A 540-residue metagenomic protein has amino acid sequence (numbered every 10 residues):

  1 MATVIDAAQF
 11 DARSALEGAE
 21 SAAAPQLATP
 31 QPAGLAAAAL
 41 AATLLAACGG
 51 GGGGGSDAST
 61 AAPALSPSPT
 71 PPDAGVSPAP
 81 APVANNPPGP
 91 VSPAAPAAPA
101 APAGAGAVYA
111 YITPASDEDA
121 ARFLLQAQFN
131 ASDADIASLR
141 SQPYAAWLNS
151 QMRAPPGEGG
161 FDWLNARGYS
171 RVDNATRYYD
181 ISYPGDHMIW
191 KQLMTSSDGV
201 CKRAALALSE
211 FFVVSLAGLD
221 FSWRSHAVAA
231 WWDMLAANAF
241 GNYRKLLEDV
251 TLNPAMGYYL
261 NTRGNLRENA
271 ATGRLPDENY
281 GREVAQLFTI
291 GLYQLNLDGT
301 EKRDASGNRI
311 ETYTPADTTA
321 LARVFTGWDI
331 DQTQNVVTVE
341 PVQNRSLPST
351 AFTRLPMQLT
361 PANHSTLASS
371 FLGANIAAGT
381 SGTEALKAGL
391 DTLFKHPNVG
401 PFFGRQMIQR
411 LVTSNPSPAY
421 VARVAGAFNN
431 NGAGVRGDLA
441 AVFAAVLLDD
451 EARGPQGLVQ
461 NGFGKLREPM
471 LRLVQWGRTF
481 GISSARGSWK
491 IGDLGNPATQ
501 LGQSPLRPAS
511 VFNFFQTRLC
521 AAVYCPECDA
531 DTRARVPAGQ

Functional and structural regions predicted by a protein language model:
L44-A47: C-terminal motif of bacterial Sec signal peptides marking the signal peptidase cleavage site
G49-G54: Bacterial signal peptide processing site
S56-G104: Ser/Thr-rich, Pro/Gly/Ala-heavy low-complexity intrinsically disordered linkers and tails of secreted extracellular
A121-Q128, F212, H396-G400, G404-A433 (+1 more regions): Flexible, low-complexity segments enriched for small/polar residues
A127, A131-N238, R263, Q343: N-terminal accessory alpha/beta regions
V214-Y258, T262-T272, Q294-L295: A conserved hydrophobic secondary-structure block that centers on an alpha-helix together with its immediately flanking
P254, L260-V339, N344: Activity-critical C-terminal alpha-helical subdomain
T312-A385: Long, well-ordered, tryptophan-enriched scaffold segments
